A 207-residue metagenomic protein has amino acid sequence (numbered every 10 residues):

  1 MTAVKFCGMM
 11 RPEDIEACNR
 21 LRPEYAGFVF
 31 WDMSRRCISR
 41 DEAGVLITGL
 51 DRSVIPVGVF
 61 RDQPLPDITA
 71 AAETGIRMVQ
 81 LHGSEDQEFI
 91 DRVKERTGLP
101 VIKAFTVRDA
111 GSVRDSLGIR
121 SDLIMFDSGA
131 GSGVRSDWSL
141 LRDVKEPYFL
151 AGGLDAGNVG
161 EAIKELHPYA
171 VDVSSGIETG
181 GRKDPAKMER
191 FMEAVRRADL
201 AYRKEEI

Functional and structural regions predicted by a protein language model:
M1-F126, G131-I207: Conserved N-terminal beta1-alpha1 strand-loop-helix module at the mouth
